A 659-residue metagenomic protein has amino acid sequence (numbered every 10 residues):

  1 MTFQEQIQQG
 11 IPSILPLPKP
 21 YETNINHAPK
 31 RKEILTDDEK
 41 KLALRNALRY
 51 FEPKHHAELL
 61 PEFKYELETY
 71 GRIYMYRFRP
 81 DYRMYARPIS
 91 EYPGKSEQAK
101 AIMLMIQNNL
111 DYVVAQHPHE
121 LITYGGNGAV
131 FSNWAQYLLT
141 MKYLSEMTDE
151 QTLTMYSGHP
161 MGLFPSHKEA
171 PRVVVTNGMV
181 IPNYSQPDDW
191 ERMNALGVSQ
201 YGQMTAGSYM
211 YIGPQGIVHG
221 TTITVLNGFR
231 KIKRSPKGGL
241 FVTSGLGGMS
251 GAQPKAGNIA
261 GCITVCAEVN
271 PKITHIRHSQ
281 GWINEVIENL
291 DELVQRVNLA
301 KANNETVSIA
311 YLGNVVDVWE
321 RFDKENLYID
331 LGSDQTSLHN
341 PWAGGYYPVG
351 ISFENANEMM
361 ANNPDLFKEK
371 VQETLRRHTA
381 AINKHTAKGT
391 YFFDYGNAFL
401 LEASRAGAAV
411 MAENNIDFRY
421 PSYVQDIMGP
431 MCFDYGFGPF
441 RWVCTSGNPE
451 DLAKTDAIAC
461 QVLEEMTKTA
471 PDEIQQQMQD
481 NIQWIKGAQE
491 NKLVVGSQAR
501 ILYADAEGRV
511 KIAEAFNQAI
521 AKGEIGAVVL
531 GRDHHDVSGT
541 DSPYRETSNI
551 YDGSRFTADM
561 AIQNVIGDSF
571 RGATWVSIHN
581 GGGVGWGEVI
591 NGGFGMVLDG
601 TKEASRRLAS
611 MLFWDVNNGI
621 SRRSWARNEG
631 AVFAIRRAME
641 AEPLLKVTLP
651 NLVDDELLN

Functional and structural regions predicted by a protein language model:
M1-A195, S199-M210, P364-A515, A519-G531 (+3 more regions): Long, compositionally biased, glycine/small-hydrophobic-enriched stretches that function as flexible linkers, tethers
E146-M147, F164-K168, N183-Y184, I232-P236 (+7 more regions): Solvent-exposed alpha-helices and their adjacent loops that cap or buttress functional pockets in soluble metabolic
G202-L226, R230, P236-L240, L246-N304 (+5 more regions): Catalytic or ion-translocation cores adjacent to nucleophile or general acid/base/metal-coordination motifs in diverse
V242-T243, V265-C266, S308-Y311, Y328 (+4 more regions): Structured core elements
P271, G313-V316, Q335-N340, G396-E402 (+2 more regions): Glycine-rich beta-alpha junction loops
S308-T336, N340-A343: Active-site/ligand-binding-proximal alpha/beta "capping" segment
D317, E514-Q518, M560-D568: A short, acidic, amphipathic alpha-helical segment used as a generic capping/interface helix at domain edges
D533-Q563: Small-residue-enriched alpha-helical segments and adjacent helix-cap loops that form tight helix-helix packing
